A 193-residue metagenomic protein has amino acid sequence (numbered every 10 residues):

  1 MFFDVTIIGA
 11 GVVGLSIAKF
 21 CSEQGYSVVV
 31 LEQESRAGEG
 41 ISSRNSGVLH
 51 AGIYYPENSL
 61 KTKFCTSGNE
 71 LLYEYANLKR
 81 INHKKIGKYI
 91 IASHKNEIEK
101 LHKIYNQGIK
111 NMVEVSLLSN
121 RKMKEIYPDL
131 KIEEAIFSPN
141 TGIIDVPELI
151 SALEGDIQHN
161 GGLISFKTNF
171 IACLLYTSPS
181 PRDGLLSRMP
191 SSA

Functional and structural regions predicted by a protein language model:
V5-V29: N-terminal Rossmann-like FAD-binding beta1-loop-alpha1 element of flavoenzymes
E23-I41: Glycine-rich FAD pyrophosphate-binding loop
Q24, N111, N160: Conserved dinucleotide-binding and phosphotransfer motif residues
G47-K122: Dinucleotide-binding Rossmann-like beta1-alpha1 core, especially the glycine-rich loop that anchors the ADP
N82-A92, I104, L117, K124-N160: Helix-loop-beta segment of a Rossmann-like dinucleotide-binding subdomain
F166-L175: A conserved short coil-to-beta-strand element within the FAD-binding core of flavoproteins
Y176-P181: Conserved small/polar residues in nucleotide/adenosyl-binding loops
R188-A193: Hydrophobic alpha-helical segments, chiefly the membrane-spanning helices and signal/signal-anchor peptides
